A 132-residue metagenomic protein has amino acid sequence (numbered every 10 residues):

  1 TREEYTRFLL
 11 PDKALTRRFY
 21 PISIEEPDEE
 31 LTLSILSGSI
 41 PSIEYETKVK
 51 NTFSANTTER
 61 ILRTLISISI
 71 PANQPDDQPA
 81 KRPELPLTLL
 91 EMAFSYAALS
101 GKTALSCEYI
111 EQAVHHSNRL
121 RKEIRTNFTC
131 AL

Functional and structural regions predicted by a protein language model:
T1-L132: AAA+ P-loop NTPase nucleotide-binding core of proteostasis motors
